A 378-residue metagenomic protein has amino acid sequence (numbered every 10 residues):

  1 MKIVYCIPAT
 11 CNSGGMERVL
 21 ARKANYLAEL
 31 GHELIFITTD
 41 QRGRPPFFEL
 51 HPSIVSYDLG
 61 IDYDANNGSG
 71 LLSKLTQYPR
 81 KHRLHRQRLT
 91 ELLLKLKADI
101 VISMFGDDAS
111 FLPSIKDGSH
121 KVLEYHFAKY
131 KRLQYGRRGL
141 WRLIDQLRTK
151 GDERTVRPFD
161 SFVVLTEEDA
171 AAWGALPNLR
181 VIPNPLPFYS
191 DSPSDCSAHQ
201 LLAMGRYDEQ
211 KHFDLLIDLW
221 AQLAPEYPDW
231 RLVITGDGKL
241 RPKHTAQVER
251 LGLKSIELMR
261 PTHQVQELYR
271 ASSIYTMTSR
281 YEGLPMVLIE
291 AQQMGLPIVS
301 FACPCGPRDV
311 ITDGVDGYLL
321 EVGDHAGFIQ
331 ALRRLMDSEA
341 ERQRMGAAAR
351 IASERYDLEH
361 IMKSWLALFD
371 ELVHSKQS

Functional and structural regions predicted by a protein language model:
C6-S13, Y26, L30-T76, A172: N-terminal strand-loop element at the rim of the active site of nucleotide-sugar-dependent glycosyltransferases
G14-R22, H199, A203-Q222, K239-T245 (+1 more regions): A conserved mid-protein helix/loop that constitutes part of the nucleotide-sugar donor-binding site
T90-E91, R142-F162: Membrane-proximal helix-turn-helix segments that form the acceptor-binding/catalytic region of lipid-linked
S103-D108, Y125: Short His-centered aromatic/hydrophobic patch
E168, P185: Carbohydrate-associated surface elements
P261, R280: Aromatic "clamp/platform" in nucleotide-sugar-dependent glycosyltransferases that forms part of the donor/acceptor
P297-F301: Short hydrophobic beta-strand element within catalytic cores of glycosyltransferases and related nucleotide-activated
T312-G314, Y318-H325, R334-E339, E354: Conserved acidic donor-binding segment of nucleotide-sugar-dependent glycosyltransferases
